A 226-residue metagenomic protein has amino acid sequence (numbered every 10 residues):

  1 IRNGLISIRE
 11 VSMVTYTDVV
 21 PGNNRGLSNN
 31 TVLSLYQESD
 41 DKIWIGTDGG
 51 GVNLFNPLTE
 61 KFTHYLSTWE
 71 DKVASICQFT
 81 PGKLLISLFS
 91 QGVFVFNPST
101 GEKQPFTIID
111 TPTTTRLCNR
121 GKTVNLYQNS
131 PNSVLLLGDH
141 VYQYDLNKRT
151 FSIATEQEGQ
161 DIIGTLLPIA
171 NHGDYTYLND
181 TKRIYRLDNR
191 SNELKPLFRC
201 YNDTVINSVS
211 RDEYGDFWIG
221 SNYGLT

Functional and structural regions predicted by a protein language model:
I1-T226: Carboxylate-rich, polar loop motifs that coordinate divalent cations or form catalytic acidic clusters
